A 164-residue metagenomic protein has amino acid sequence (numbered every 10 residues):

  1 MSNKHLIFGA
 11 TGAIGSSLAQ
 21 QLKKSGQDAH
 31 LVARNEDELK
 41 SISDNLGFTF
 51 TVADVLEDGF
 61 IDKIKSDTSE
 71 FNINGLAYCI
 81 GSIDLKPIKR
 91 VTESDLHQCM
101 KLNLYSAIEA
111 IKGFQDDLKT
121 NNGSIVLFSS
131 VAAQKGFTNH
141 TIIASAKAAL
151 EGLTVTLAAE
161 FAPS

Functional and structural regions predicted by a protein language model:
T11, A19: N-terminal Rossmann NAD(P)H-binding glycine-rich loop of SDR-like oxidoreductase domains
N45-G59: Rossmann-fold cofactor-recognition segment
P87-I88, T92-M100: Substrate-binding pocket helix/loop in short-chain dehydrogenase/reductase
V91, G136-A144, T156: Active-site loop-to-helix junction immediately N-terminal to the catalytic Tyr of the SDR YXXXK motif in Rossmann-fold
I111, A146: Active-site helix of classical SDR
D116, A159-P163: Alpha-helical segment proximal to the catalytic Tyr-Lys
S130: Residue(s) in the substrate-gating loop at a strand-loop-helix junction that position the organic substrate next
